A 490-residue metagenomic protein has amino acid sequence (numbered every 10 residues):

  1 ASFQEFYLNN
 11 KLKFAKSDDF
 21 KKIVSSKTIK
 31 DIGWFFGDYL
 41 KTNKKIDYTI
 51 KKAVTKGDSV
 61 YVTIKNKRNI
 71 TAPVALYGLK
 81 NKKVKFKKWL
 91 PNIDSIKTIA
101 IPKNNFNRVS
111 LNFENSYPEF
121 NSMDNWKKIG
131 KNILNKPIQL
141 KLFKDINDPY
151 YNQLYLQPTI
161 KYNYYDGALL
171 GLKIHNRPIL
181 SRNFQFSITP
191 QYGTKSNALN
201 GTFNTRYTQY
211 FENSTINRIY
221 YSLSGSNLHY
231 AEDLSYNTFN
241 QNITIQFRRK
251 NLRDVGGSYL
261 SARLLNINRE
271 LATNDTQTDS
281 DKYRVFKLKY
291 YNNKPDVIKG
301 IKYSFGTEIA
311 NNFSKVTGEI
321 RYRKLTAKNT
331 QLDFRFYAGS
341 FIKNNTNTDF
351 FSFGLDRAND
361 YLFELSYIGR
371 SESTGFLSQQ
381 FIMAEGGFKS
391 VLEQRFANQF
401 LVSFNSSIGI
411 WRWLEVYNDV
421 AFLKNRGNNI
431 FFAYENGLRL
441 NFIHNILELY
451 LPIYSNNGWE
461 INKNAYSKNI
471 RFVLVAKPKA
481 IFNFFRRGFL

Functional and structural regions predicted by a protein language model:
A1-G57: Amphipathic alpha-helical substructures
I32-G33, Y48, K52-F113: Beta-strand-rich binding/interaction modules
A72, K82, L90-P91, S95 (+6 more regions): Outer-membrane beta-barrel initiation region
L90, N152-Y164, L170-P178, R182-T194 (+10 more regions): Transmembrane beta-strand segments that form the barrel wall of outer-membrane beta-barrel proteins
N152, D166-L170, N197-G201, N217 (+10 more regions): Residues that define the transmembrane beta-barrel architecture of outer-membrane proteins
K173-H175, N204-R206, N242-Q246, K287-Y291 (+4 more regions): Outer-membrane beta-barrel architecture
Y220-A231, T244, V285-G409, L490: C-terminal outer-membrane beta-barrel translocator/porin domains of Gram-negative envelope proteins and their
L440-N445, S467-L490: Outer-membrane beta-barrel "beta-signal"
